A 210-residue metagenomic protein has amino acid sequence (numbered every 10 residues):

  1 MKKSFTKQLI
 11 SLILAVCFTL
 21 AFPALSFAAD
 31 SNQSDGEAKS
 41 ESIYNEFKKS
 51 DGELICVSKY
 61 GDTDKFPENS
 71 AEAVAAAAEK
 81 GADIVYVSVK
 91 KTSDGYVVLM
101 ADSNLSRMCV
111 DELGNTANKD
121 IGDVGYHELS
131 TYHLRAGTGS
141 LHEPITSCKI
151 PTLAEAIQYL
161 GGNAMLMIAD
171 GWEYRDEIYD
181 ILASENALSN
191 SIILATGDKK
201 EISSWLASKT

Functional and structural regions predicted by a protein language model:
M1-S31: Gram-positive cell-envelope targeting signals
S11-L14, F27-T210: Phosphate-group recognition and catalysis centered on beta-loop-alpha active-site segments
